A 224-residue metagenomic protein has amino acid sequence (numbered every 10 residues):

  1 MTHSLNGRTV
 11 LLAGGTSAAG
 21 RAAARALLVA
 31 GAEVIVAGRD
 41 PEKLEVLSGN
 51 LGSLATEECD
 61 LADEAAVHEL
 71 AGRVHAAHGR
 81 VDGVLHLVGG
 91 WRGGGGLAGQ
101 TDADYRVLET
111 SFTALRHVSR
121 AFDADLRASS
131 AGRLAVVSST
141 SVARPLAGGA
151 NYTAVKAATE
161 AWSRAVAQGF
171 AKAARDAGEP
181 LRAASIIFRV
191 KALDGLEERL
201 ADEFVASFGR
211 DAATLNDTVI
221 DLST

Functional and structural regions predicted by a protein language model:
M1-L12, A212-A213: Flexible N-terminal pre-Rossmann segment of NAD(P)-dependent oxidoreductases
T16-S17: Conserved glycine-rich cofactor-binding loop
A30-V46: Conserved glycine-rich Rossmann-like NAD(P)H-binding loop of the short-chain dehydrogenase/reductase
N50-A65: Rossmann-fold cofactor-recognition segment
A62-A77: Conserved Rossmann-fold cofactor-binding substructure of NAD(P)-dependent oxidoreductases
L85-G94: Conserved NAD(P)H cofactor-binding loop of Rossmann-fold oxidoreductase domains
G96-R116, R127-L181, R189-K191: Catalytic loop of short-chain dehydrogenase/reductase
K172-T224: C-terminal helical subdomain
